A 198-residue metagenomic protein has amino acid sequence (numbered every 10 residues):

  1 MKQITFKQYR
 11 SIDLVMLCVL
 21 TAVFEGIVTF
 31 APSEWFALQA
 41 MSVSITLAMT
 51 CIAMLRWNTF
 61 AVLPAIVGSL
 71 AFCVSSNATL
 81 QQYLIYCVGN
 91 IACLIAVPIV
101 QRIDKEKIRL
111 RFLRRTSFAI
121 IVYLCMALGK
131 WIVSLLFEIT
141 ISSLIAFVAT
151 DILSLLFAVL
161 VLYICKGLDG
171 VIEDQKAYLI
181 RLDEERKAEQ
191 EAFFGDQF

Functional and structural regions predicted by a protein language model:
M1-R56: Hydrophobic transmembrane alpha-helices
A22-E25, S69-L70, N90: Residue-level recognition of pore/gate-forming positions within transmembrane alpha-helices of multi-pass
F30-A40, T79-G89, A96-F198: Membrane-embedded alpha-helical hairpins and interfacial helices in multi-pass inner-membrane proteins
S42-T46, P64, V88-G89: Generic structural signal for well-ordered secondary structure
A48-T50, C73, N90-I99: Alpha-helical transmembrane segments and their membrane-interface exit regions
I52-I66: Membrane-helix interface "capping/anchor" motifs
P64-Y86: Membrane-helix boundary elements
